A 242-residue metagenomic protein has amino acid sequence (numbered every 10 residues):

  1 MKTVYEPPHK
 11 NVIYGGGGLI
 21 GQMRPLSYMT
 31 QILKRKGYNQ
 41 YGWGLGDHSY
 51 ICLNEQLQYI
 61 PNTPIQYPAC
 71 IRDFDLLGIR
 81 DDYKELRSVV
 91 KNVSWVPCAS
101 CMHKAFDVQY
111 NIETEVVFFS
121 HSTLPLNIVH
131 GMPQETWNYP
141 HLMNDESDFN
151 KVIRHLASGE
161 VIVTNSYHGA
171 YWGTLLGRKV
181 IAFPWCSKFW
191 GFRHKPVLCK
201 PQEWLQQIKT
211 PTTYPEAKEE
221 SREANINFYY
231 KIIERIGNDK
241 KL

Functional and structural regions predicted by a protein language model:
M1-L242: Active-site anion-handling motifs in enzyme catalytic cores
